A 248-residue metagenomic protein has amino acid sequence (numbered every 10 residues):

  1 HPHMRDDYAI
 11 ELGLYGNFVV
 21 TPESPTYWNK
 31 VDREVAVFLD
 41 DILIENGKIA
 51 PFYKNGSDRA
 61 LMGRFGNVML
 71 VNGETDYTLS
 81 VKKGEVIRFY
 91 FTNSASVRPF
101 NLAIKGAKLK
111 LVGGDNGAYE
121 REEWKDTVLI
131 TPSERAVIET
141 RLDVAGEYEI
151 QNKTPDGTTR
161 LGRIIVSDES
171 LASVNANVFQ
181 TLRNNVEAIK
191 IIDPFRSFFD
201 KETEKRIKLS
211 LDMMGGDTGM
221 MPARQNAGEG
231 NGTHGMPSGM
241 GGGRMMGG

Functional and structural regions predicted by a protein language model:
H1-Y8, L102: Histidine-centered catalytic micro-motifs
H3-R5, S94, K153-P155: Beta-strand-rich extracellular modules
Y8-I44, E120-G248: Extended terminal and domain-junction accessory segments
T21-E23, A103, V112-G114: Primarily the internal scaffold of c-type cytochrome electron-transfer domains, especially repeated/multiheme c-type
W28, K108-E120: Short aromatic-acidic-glycine turn motif
R33-E85, T92-A95, D212-M214, P222-G230: Acidic-aromatic/histidine active-site loop/patch
V86, V97-P99, E147, R206: Exposed beta-strand and adjacent loop surfaces of beta-rich binding modules that mediate intermolecular recognition
S94-K110: Short acidic, flexible loop segments centered on an aromatic residue
